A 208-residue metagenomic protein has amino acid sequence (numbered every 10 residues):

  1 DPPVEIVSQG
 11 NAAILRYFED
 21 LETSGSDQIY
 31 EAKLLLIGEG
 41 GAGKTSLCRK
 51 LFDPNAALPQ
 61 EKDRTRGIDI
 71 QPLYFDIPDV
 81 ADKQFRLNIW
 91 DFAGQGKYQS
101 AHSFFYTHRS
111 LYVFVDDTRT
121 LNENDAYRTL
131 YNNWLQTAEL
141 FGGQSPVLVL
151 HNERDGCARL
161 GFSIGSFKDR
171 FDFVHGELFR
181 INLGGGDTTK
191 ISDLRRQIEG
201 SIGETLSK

Functional and structural regions predicted by a protein language model:
P2, A42-T45, A56-A57, G96-Q99 (+4 more regions): Eukaryotic short linear interaction motifs
P3-E19, Q144-L148, D155-K208: Canonical P-loop GTPase G-domain recognition
R16-E61, F85: Conserved G1/Walker A P-loop phosphate-binding module
E22-D27, G38, Q60-D63, Y74-D79 (+3 more regions): Beta-strand elements of modular eukaryotic interaction domains
Y30-G38, R66-Q71, K83-N88, H108-L111 (+2 more regions): Core residues of folded domains in eukaryotic genome-function proteins
D53-Q84, Q95-Y98: Switch I (effector-binding) loop of TRAFAC-class P-loop GTPase G-domains
D91: Conserved active-site aspartate in kinases
S100-G176: Conserved C-terminal guanine-recognition region of P-loop GTPase G domains, centered on the G4
